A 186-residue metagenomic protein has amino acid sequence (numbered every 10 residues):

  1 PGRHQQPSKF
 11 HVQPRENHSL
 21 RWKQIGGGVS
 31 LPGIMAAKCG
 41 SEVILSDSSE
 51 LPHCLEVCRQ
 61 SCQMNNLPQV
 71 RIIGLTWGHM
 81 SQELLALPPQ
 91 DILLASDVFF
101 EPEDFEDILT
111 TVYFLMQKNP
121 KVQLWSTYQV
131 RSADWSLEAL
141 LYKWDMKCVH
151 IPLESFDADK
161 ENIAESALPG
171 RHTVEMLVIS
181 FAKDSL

Functional and structural regions predicted by a protein language model:
P1-L186: S-adenosylmethionine-dependent methyltransferases
